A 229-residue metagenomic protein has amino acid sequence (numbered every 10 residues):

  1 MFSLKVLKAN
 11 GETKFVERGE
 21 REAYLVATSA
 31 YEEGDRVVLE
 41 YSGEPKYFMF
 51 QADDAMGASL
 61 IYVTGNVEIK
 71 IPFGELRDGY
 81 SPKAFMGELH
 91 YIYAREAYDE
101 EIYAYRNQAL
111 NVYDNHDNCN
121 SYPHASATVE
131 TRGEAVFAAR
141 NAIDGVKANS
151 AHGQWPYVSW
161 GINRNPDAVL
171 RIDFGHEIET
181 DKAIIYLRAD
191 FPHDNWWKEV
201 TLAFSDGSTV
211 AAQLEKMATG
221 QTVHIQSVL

Functional and structural regions predicted by a protein language model:
M1-R36, Y41, P45-Y47, Q51-D173 (+1 more regions): Disordered, acidic Ser/Thr/Pro-rich linker "stalks" and the adjacent N-terminal cap of the next globular domain
Q154-Y157, I184-L187, T209-V210: Short secondary-structure boundary micro-motifs
R164-D167, D190-L229: Trp- and acidic/polar-enriched beta-sheet ligand-binding modules for extracellular glycan and matrix recognition
V169-E179, I225-V228: Extracellular and analogous surface-interaction loops
D173, I184, T201-A203: Beta-strand cores of modular interaction/reader domains in eukaryotic scaffold and signaling proteins, especially PDZ
I178-P192: A short beta-strand element within beta-rich, extracytoplasmic domains of secreted/secretory-pathway proteins
